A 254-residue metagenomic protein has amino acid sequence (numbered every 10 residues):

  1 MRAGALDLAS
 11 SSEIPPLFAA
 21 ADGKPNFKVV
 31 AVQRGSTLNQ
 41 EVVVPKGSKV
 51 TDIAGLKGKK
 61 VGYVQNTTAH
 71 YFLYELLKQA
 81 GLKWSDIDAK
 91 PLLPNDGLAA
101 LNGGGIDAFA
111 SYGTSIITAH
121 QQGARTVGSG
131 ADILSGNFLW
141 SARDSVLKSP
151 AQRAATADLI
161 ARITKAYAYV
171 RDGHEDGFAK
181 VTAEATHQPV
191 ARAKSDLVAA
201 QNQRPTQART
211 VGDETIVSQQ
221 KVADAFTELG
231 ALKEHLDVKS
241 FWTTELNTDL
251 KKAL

Functional and structural regions predicted by a protein language model:
M1-K83, D88-P91, D107-S111, V127-L134: Short, glycine-/small- and polar/acidic-enriched structural segments that line small-molecule recognition paths
G4-D7, A19-D22, K59, V64 (+10 more regions): Structured segments of extracytoplasmic/periplasmic soluble domains in secreted or envelope-associated proteins
I14, D96-H187: Pocket-lining segment of extracytoplasmic ligand-binding domains
A21-G23, Q121-A124, L139-A142, Q203-P205 (+1 more regions): Short secondary-structure transition/capping segments
K28-V30, G128, A179-K180, E234-L236: Short, hydrophobic secondary-structure boundary micro-motifs
P150-K233: Secondary-structure end/capping motifs
A223-L254: Conserved C-terminal helix/tail region of periplasmic/extracytoplasmic solute-binding proteins
